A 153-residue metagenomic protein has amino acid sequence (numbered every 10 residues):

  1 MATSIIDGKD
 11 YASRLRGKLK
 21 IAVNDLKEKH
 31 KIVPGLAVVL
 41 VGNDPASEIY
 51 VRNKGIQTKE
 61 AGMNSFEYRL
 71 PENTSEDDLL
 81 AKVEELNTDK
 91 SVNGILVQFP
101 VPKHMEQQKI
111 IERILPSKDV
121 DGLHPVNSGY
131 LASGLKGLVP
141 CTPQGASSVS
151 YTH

Functional and structural regions predicted by a protein language model:
A2-E28: Positively charged, low-complexity intrinsically disordered leader regions
L15, D44-R52: A structural motif shared across PLP-dependent enzymes of the aminotransferase-like
A22, I49-A61: Short, solvent-exposed amphipathic alpha-helices that sit in or adjacent to ligand/effector-binding or catalytic
D25-V33, E85-K90: Glycine-rich phosphate/diphosphate-binding loops that line cofactor/substrate pockets in enzymes
V33-N43: Short beta-strand segments enriched in small/hydrophobic residues
G62-N64, Y68-V139: Phosphate/diphosphate ligand-binding glycine-rich loop within oxidoreductases
Y151-H153: Conserved small/polar residues in nucleotide/adenosyl-binding loops
